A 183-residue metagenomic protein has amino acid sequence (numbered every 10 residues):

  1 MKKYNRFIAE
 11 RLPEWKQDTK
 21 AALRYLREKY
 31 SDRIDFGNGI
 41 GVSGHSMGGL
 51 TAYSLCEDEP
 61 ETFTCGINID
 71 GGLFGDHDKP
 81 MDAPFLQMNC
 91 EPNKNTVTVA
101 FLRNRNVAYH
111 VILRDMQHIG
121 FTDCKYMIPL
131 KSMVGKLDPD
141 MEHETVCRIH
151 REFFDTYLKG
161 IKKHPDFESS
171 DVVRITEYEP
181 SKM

Functional and structural regions predicted by a protein language model:
M1-G41: Gly/Ser-rich "nucleophile elbow"/oxyanion-hole loop immediately N-terminal to the catalytic nucleophile in hydrolases
D18-Y25, S54, I149-F153: Amphipathic alpha-helical segments that form well-ordered structural scaffolds and often line/cohere around active
R24-P80: Primarily recognizes the serine-hydrolase "nucleophile elbow" in alpha/beta-hydrolase and SGNH/GDSL folds
H45-S46, H118, H143: Histidine-centered active-site/metal-ligand motif
T64-D123: The feature captures the conserved acid-bearing segment of alpha/beta-hydrolase catalytic domains
C124-M183: Alpha/beta-hydrolase-fold serine-hydrolase catalytic core, especially in secreted/extracellular enzymes
